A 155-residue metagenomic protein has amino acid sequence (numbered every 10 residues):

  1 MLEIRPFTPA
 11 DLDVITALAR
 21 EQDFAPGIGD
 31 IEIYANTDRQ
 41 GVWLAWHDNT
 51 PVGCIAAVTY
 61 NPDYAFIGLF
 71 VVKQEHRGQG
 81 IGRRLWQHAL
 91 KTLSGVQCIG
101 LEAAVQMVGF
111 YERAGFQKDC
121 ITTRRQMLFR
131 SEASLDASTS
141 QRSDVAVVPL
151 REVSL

Functional and structural regions predicted by a protein language model:
M1-D30, T122-T123, E132-L155: Short amphipathic alpha-helix that is part of the acyltransferase structural core
I4-F7, A17, V42, C54-T59 (+1 more regions): Ligand-binding pocket scaffold of soluble enzyme catalytic domains
I33-R39: Short loop/turn motifs at secondary-structure junctions and domain boundaries
L44, T50-T59, A65-V71: Conserved beta-strand in the GNAT
I67, T92-A104: Conserved GNAT acetyl-CoA-binding A-motif
V72, G78-K91, R113: Conserved acetyl-CoA-binding loop-helix of GNAT-fold acetyltransferases
E112-I121: Conserved acetyl-CoA-binding loop of GNAT-fold acetyltransferases
